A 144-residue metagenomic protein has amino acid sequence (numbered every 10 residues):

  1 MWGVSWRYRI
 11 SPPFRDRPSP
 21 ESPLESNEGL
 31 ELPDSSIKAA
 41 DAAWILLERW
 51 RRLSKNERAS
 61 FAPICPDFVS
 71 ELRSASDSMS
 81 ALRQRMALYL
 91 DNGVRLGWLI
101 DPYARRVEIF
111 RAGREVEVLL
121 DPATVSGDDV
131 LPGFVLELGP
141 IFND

Functional and structural regions predicted by a protein language model:
M1-D144: Gly/Pro/Ser/Thr-rich low-complexity, intrinsically disordered segments predominantly at protein N-termini
